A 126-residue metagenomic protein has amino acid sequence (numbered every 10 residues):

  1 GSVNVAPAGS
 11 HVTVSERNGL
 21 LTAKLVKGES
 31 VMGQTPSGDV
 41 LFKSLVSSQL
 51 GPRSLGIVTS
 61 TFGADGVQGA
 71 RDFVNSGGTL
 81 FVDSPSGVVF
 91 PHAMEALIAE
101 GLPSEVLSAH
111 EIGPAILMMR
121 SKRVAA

Functional and structural regions predicted by a protein language model:
G1-A126: Conserved acid/base catalytic micro-environments in cytosolic active-site loops
